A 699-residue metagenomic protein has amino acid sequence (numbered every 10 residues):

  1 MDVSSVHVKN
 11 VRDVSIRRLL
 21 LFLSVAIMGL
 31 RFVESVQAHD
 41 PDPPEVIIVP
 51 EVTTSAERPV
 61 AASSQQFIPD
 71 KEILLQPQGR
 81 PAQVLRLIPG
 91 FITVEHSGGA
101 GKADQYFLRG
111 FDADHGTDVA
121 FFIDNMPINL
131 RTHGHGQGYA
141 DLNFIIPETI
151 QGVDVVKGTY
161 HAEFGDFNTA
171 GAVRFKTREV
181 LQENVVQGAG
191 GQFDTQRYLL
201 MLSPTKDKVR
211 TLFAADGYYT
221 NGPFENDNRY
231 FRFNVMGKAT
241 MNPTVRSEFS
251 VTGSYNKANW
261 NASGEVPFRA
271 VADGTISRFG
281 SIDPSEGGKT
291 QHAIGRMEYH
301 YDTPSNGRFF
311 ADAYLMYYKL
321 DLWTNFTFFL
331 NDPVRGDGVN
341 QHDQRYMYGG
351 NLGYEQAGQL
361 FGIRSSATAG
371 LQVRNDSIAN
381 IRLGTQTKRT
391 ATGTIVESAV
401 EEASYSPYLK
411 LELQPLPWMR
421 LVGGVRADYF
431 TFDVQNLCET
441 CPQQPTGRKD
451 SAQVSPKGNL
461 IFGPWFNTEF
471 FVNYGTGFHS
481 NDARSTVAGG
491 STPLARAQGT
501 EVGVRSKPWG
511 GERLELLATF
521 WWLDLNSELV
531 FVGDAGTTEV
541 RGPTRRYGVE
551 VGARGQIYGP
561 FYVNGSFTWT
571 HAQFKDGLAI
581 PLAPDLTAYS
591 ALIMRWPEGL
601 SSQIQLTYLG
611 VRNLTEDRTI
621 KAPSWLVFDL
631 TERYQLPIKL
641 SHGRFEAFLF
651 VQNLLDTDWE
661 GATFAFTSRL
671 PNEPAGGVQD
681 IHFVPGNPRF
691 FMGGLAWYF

Functional and structural regions predicted by a protein language model:
P43-G79, G101-Q105, H133: N-terminal periplasmic "start-of-domain" segments of outer-membrane beta-barrel proteins
I73, W521, V563, V611 (+1 more regions): C-terminal beta-signal and adjacent terminal beta-strands/loops of Gram-negative outer-membrane beta-barrel proteins
A82, R86-L130: Extracytoplasmic beta-strand/coil segments of soluble accessory domains associated with Gram-negative outer-membrane
M126-K157, K176, S491, G533: Short acidic/polar hinge/loop motifs at secondary-structure boundaries that mediate gating or recognition
D154-A162, G171-P204, A215, P223 (+2 more regions): Short strand-turn segments of transmembrane beta-barrel domains in outer membranes, especially the first one or two
G190-Y219, F224-S263, G287-P304, Y348 (+4 more regions): Transmembrane beta-barrel wall of Gram-negative outer-membrane proteins
E298-H300, R308-F326, G463-G475, P493-V549 (+3 more regions): Membrane-embedded beta-barrel scaffold of Gram-negative outer-membrane proteins
Y354-E355, P417-L421, F430, L517-D524 (+2 more regions): Gram-negative outer-membrane beta-barrel transporters
